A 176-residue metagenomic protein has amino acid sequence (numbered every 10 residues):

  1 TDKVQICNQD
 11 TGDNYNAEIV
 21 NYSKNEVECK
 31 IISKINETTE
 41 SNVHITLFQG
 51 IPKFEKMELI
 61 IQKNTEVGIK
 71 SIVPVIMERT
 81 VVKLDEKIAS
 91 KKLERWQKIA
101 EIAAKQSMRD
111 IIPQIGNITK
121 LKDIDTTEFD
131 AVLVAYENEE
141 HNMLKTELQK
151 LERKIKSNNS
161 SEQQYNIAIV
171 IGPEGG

Functional and structural regions predicted by a protein language model:
D2-N36, A89: N-terminal positively charged helical leader segments and presequences
N8, I76, E137-E139, P173: Short secondary-structure boundary segments
G12, E55, H141-M143: Glycine-rich nucleotide phosphate-binding loop and flanking beta-alpha elements of Rossmann-like dinucleotide-binding
N16, L59, L84, L144-K145: Short glycine-/acidic-enriched loop or helix-start segments at secondary-structure transitions that form or flank
T38-V134: RNA substrate-binding interface of SAM-dependent RNA methyltransferases
N117-N159, Y165-I167: A mid-sequence, solvent-exposed acidic-amphipathic segment
E162-G176: A glycine-rich beta-strand to alpha-helix segment that forms a phosphate/ribose-binding loop at ligand/cofactor sites
